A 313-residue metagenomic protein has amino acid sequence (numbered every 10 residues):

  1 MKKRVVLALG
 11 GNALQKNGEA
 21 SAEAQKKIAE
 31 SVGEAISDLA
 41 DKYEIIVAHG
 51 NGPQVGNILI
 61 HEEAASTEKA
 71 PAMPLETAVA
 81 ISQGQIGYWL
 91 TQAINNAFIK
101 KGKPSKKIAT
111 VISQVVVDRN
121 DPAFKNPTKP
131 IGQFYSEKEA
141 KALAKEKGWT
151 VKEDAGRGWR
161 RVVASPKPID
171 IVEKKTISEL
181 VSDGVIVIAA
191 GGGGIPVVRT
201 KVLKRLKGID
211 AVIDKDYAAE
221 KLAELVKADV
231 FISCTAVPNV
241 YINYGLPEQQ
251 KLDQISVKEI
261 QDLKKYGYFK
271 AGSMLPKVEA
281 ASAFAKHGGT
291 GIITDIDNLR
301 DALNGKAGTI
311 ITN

Functional and structural regions predicted by a protein language model:
K2-N313: C-terminal catalytic "cap/lid" subdomain
